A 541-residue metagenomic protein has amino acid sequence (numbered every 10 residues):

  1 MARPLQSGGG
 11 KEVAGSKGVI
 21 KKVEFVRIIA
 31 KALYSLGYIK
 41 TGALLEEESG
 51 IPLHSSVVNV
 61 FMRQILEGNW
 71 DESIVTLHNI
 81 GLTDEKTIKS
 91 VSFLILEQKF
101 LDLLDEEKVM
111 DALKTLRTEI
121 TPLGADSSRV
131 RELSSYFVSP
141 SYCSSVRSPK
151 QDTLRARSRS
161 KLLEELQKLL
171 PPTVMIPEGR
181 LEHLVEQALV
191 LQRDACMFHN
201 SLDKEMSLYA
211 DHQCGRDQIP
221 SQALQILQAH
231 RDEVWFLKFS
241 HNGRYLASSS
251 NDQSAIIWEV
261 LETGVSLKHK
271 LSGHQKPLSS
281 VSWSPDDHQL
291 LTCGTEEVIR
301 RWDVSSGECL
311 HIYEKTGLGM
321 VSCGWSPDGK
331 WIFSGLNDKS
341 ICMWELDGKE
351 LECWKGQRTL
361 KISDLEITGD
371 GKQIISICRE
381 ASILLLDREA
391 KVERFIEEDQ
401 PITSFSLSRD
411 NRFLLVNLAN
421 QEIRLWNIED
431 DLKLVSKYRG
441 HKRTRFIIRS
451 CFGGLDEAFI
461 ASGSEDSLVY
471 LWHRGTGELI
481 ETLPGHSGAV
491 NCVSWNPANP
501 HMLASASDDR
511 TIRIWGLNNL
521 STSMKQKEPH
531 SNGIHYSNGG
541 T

Functional and structural regions predicted by a protein language model:
M1-S221, K527, N532, N538: Eukaryotic adaptor/scaffold assembly regions
H212-Q222, I257-K276, E296-M320, P327-D328 (+9 more regions): Per-blade loop-tip surfaces of WD-repeat and WD-like beta-propellers in eukaryotic adaptors/scaffolds
R216-D217, S436-F459: A surface-exposed beta-alpha-beta supersecondary segment
Q228-L246, S250-N251: Beta-strand-rich domains and repeat architectures in extracellular enzymes and scaffolds, especially beta-propellers
D232-K238, K276-S282, L318-G324, T359-I367 (+3 more regions): Canonical WD40 repeat/beta-propeller blade segments in eukaryotic WD-repeat proteins
L237-G243, S282-D287, G324-G329, E366-G371 (+4 more regions): Loop/turn segments within WD40 beta-propeller blades
S249-D252, C293-E296, G335-D338, I377-E380 (+3 more regions): Conserved strand-to-loop turn within each blade of WD40 beta-propeller repeats
